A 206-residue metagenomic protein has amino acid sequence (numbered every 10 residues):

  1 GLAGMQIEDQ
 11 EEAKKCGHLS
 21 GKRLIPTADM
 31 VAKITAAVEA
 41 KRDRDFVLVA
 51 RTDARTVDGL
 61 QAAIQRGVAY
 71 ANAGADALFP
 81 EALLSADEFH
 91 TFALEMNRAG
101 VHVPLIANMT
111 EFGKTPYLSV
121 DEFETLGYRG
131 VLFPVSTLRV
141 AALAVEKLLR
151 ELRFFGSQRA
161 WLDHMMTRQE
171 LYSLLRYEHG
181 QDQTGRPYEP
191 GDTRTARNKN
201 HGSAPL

Functional and structural regions predicted by a protein language model:
L2-F133, R139-R150, P190: Alpha/beta enzyme core
L138-L206: Extended, intrinsically disordered, low-complexity segments
